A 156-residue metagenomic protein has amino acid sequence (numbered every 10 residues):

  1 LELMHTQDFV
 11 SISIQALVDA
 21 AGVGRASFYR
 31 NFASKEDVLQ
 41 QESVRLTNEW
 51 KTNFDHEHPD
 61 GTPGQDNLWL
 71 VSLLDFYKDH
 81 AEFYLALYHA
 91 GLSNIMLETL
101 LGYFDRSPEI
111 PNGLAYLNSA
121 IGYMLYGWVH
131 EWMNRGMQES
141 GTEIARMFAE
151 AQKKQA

Functional and structural regions predicted by a protein language model:
L1, H5, V10-I14, D19-G22 (+3 more regions): An amphipathic alpha-helix adjacent to DNA-recognition modules
F54-G61, Y84-L87, W132, G136: Secondary-structure edge/capping motif, primarily at the C-terminal ends of alpha-helices and the immediately following
D55-E82: Hydrophobic alpha-helical connector segments
S72, Y88-Y123, T142, K153: Amphipathic alpha-helical packing segments from all-alpha helical-bundle domains
E131-A156: C-terminal peripheral helix-coil segments that are non-catalytic and often amphipathic
